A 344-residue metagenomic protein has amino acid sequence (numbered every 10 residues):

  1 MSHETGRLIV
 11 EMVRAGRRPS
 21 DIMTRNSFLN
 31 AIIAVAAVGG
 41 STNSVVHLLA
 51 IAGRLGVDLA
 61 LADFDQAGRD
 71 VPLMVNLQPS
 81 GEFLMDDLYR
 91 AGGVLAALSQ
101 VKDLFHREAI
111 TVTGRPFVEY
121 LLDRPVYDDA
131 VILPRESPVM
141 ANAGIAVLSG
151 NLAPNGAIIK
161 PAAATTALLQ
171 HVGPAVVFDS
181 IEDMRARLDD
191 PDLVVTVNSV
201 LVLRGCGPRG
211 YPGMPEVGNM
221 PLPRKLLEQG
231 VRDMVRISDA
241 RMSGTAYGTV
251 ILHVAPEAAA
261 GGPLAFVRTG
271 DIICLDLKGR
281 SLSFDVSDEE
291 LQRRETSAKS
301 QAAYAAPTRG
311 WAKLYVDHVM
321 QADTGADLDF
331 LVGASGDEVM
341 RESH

Functional and structural regions predicted by a protein language model:
M1-E257, G262-H344: Catalytic or ion-coupling anion/metal-binding cores of large enzyme and transporter domains
